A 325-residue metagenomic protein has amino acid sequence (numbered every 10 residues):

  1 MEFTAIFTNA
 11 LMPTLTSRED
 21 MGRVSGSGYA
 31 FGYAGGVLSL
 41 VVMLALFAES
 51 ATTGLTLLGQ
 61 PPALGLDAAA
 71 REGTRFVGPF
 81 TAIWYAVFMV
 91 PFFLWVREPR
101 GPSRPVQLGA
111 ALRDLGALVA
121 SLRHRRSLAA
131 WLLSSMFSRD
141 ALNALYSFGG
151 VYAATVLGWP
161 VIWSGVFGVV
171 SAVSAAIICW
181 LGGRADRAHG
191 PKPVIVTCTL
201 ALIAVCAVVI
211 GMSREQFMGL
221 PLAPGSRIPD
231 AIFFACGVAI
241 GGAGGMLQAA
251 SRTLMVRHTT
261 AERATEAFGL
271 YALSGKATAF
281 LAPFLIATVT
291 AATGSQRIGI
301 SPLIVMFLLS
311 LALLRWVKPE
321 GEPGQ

Functional and structural regions predicted by a protein language model:
F3-T16, M246-T259: Intracellular juxtamembrane helix-capping segments at the cytosolic ends of symmetry-related transmembrane helices
R18-G28, V161-I162, A261-Y271: Loop-to-transmembrane helix entry/capping segments in MFS-fold secondary transporters and related SLC/MFSD carriers
V87-W95, M212, I300-Q325: Multi-pass alpha-helical transporter architecture, strongest for 12-TM Major Facilitator/SLC carriers used
R97-L133: Juxtamembrane intracellular "pre-TM" segments in multi-pass secondary transporters
S147-F167: Short amphipathic helix-loop junctions that connect adjacent transmembrane helices in Major Facilitator Superfamily/SLC
I177-P191, F217, T290: Helix-to-loop junctions at the C-terminal end of transmembrane segments in multipass secondary transporters
R187-L202: Cytoplasmic membrane-interface "Motif A"-like loop-to-helix N-cap segments of 12-TM Major Facilitator Superfamily
A201-S226: C-terminal ends and interior cores of transmembrane alpha-helices in multi-pass membrane transporters/permeases
